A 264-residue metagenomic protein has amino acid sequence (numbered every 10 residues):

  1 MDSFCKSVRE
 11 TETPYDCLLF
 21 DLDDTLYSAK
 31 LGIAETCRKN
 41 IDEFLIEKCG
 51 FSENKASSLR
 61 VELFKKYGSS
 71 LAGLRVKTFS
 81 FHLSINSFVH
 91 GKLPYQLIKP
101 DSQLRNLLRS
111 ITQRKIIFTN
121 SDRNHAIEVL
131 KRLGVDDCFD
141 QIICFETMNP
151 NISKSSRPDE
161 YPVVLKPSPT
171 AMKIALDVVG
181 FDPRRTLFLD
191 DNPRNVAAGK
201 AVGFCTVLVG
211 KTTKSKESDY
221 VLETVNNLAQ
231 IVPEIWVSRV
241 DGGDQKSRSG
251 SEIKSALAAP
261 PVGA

Functional and structural regions predicted by a protein language model:
M1-Y15, R109, F118, D122-A264: Asp-based, Mg2+/Mn2+-dependent phosphohydrolase catalytic module
D2-F20, T25-R105, R109, Q113 (+1 more regions): N-terminal helical cap/lid subdomain that shapes the substrate entry/recognition surface in HAD-like hydrolases
